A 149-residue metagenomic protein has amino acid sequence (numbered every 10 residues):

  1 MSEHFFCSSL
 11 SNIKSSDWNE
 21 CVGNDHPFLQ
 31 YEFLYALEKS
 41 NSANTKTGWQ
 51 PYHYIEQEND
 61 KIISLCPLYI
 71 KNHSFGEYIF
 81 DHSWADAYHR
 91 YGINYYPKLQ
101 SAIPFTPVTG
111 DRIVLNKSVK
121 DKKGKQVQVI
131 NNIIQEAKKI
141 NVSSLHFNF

Functional and structural regions predicted by a protein language model:
M1-F149: N-acyltransferase acceptor-side catalytic subdomain
